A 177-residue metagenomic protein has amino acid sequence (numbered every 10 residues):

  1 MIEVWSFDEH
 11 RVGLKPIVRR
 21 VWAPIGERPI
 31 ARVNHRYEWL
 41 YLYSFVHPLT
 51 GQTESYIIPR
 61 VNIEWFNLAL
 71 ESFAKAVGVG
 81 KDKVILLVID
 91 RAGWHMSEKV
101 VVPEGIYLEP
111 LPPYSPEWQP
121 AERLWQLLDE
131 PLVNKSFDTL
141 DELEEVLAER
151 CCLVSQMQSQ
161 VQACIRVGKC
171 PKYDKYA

Functional and structural regions predicted by a protein language model:
M1-E71, V167-Y173, A177: Extended, low-complexity cationic-aromatic segments
M1-V4, E122-A177: C-terminal anion-handling pockets and recognition modules
W5-F7, I85-I89, E109-P112, I165: Short beta-strand segments
E27-H35, E104-R123: RNase H-like polynucleotidyl transferase catalytic core
L70, K81-H95, Q119: Acidic/histidine-rich, metal-coordinating catalytic segments
M96, P110-P112, D141, L147: Carbohydrate transferase catalytic cores enriched for Leloir-type hexosyltransferases
S97-G105: Short, aromatic/basic amphipathic alpha-helical patches
